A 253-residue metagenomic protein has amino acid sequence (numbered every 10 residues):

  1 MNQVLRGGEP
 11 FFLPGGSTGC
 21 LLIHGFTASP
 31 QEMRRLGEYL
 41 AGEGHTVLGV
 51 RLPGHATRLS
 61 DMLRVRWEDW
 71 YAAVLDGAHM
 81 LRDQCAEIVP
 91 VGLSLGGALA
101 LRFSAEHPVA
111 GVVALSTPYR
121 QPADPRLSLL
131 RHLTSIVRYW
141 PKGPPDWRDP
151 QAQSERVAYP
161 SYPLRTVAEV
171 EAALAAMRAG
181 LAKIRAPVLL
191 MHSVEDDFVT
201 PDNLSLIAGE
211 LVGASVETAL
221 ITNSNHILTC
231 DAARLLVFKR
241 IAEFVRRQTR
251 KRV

Functional and structural regions predicted by a protein language model:
Q3-R58: Short, surface-exposed "cap/lid" segments of acyl-processing enzymes
L36, A186, T200-G209: Short alpha-helix in the alpha/beta-hydrolase fold that links the catalytic acid
R58-E87: Catalytic nucleophile-loop/oxyanion-hole region of alpha/beta-hydrolase and closely related hydrolase-like folds
G92-G96, A100: Gly/Ala-rich beta-loop-alpha elbow adjacent to hydrolase catalytic centers
V113-A123: Active-site nucleophile loop of the alpha/beta-hydrolase fold
I184, L190-H192, D196: Short beta-strand/loop motif that positions the catalytic acidic residue of the alpha/beta-hydrolase fold
G209-I227: Catalytic histidine neighborhood in serine/cysteine hydrolases with alpha/beta-hydrolase-type architecture
N223-V253: Catalytic active-site module of serine/aspartate enzymes centered on a nucleophile-bearing elbow/loop
